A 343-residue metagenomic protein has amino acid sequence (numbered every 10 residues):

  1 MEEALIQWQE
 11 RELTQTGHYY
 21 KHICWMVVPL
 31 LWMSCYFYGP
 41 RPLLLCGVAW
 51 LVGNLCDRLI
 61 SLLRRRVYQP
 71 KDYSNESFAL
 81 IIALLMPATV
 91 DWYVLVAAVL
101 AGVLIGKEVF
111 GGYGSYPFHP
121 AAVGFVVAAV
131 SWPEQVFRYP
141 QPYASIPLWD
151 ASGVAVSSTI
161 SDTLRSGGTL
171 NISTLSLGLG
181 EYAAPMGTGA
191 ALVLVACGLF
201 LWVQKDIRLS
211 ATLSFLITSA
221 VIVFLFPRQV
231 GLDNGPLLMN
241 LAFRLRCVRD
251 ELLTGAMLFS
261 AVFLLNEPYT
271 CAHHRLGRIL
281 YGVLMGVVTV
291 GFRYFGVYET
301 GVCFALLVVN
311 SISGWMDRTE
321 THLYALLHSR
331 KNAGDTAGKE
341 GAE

Functional and structural regions predicted by a protein language model:
M1-K21, F292-E343: Cytosolic-side transmembrane-helix boundaries in multi-pass membrane proteins
M1-S61, G338-E343: N-terminal signal-anchor module of multipass membrane proteins
Q7, L55-V67, V103-G114, A196-K205 (+1 more regions): C-terminal ends of transmembrane helices
M26-M33, G53, D57, N75-L84 (+5 more regions): Hydrophobic, membrane-inserted alpha-helices
G39-L51, T89-A98, L177-A191, F243-M257: Structural signature of hydrophobic alpha-helical transmembrane segments
P70-N75, L80-A151: Membrane-interface helix-loop-helix junctions at boundaries between adjacent transmembrane segments
S115-V195: Long hydrophobic alpha-helical segments that form multi-pass transmembrane helix bundles in integral membrane proteins
P117-A121, R249-M257, R278, G296-V309: Loop-to-transmembrane alpha-helix initiation sites
